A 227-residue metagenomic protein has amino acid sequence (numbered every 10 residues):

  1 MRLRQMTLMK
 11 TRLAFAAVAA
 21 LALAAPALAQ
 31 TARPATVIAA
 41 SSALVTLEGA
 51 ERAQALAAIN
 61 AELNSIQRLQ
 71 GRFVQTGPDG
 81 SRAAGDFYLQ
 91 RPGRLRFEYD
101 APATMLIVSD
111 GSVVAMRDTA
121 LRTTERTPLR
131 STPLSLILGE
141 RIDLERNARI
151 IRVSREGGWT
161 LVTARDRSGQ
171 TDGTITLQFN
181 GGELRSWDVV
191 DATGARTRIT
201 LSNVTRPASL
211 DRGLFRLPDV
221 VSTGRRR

Functional and structural regions predicted by a protein language model:
R2-A16: Bacterial N-terminal signal peptides that target proteins for export
M9, P26-A58, N64, G213 (+1 more regions): Compositionally biased, proline/threonine/alanine/serine-rich low-complexity intrinsically disordered stretches
A14-A24: Bacterial N-terminal signal peptides
A61-P78: A short, Trp-centered hydrophobic/proline-enriched beta-strand micro-motif
N64-R68, R82-A84, Q90-R94, A101-P102 (+5 more regions): Extracytoplasmic
D86-L136, R198: An acidic-aromatic
L121-T160, A164-R167: Flexible, surface-exposed loop/linker segments and immediately adjacent secondary-structure boundaries
R146-N147, R155-R227: Gly/Pro-enriched, hydrophobic low-complexity segments that function as extracytoplasmic propeptides/linkers
